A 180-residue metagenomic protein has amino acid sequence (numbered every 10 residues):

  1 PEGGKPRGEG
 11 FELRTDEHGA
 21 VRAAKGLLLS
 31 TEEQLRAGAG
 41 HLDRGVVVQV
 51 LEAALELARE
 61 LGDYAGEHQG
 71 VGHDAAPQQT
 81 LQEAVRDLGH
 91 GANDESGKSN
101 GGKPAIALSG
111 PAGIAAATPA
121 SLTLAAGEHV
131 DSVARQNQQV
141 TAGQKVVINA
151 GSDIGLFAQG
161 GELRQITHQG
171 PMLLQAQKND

Functional and structural regions predicted by a protein language model:
P1-D180: Amphipathic alpha-helical and helix-coil boundary elements used as assembly and membrane-proximal scaffolds
